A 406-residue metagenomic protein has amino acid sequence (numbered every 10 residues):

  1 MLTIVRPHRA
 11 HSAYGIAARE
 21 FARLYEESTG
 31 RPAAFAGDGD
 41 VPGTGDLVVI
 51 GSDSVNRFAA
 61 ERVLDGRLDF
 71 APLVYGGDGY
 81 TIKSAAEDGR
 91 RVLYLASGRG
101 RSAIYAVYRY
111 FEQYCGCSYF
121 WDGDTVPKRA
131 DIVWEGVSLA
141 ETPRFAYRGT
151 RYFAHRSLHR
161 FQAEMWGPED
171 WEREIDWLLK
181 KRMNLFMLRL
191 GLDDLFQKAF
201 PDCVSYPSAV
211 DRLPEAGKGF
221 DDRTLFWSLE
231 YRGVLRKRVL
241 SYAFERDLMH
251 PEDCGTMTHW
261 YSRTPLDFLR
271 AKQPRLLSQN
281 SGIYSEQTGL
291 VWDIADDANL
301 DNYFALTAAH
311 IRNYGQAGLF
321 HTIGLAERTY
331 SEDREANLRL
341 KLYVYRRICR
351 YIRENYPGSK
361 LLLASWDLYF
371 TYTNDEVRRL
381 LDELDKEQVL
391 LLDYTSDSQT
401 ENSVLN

Functional and structural regions predicted by a protein language model:
M1-K83, I132-A140: Acidic, contiguous N-terminal accessory segments
R6-A10, V49-V55, A96-G98, A154 (+3 more regions): Structural motif
R9-S12, A17-E20, L24, L73-L290: Feature activates predominantly on carbohydrate-active enzymes
Y25, I294-N402: Active-site neighborhood of glycoside hydrolase catalytic domains
P32, K181-R182, R232-H250, H310-G318 (+1 more regions): A structural motif corresponding to the C-terminal end of an alpha-helix and its immediate exit/capping segment
F35-L47, D194-Q197, D202, F370-Y372: Beta-rich nucleic-acid/ligand-interaction surfaces
S54, D193-D194, T256-H259, A326-Y330 (+1 more regions): Short, internal active-site loops enriched in acidic
R148-Y152, L185-L188, H250-C254, G318-H321 (+3 more regions): Hydrophobic faces of well-ordered beta-strands that scaffold small-molecule active sites in alpha/beta enzyme cores
